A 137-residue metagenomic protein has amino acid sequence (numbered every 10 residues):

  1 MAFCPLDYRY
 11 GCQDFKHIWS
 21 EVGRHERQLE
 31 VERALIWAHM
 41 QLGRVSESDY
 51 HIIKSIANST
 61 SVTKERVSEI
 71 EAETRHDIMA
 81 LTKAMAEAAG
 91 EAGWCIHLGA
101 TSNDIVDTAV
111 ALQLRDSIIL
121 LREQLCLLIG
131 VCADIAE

Functional and structural regions predicted by a protein language model:
M1-E137: A helix-coil-helix interface module used to build multimeric assemblies and to scaffold catalytic/cofactor sites
